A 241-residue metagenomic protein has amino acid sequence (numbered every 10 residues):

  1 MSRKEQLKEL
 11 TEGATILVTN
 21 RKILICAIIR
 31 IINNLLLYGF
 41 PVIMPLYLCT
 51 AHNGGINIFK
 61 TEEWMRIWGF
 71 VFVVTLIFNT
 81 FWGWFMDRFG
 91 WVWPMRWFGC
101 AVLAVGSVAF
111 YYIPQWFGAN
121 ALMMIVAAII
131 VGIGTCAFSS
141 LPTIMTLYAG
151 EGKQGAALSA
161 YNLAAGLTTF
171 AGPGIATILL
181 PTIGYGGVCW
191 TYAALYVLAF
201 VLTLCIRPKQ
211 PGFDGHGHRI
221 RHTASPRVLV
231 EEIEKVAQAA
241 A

Functional and structural regions predicted by a protein language model:
M1-A27, R221-A241: Juxtamembrane intracellular "pre-TM" segments in multi-pass secondary transporters
K22-W68: Extracytoplasmic gate region of multi-pass secondary transporters
F78-W91, L180: Helix-to-loop junctions at the C-terminal end of transmembrane segments in multipass secondary transporters
R88-A101: Cytoplasmic membrane-interface "Motif A"-like loop-to-helix N-cap segments of 12-TM Major Facilitator Superfamily
A101-G118: C-terminal ends and interior cores of transmembrane alpha-helices in multi-pass membrane transporters/permeases
N120-C136: Hydrophobic core of transmembrane alpha-helices in multi-pass small-molecule transporters, especially MFS/SLC-type
C136-G150: Intracellular juxtamembrane helix-capping segments at the cytosolic ends of symmetry-related transmembrane helices
Y148-T182: A late C-terminal transmembrane helix in Major Facilitator Superfamily
